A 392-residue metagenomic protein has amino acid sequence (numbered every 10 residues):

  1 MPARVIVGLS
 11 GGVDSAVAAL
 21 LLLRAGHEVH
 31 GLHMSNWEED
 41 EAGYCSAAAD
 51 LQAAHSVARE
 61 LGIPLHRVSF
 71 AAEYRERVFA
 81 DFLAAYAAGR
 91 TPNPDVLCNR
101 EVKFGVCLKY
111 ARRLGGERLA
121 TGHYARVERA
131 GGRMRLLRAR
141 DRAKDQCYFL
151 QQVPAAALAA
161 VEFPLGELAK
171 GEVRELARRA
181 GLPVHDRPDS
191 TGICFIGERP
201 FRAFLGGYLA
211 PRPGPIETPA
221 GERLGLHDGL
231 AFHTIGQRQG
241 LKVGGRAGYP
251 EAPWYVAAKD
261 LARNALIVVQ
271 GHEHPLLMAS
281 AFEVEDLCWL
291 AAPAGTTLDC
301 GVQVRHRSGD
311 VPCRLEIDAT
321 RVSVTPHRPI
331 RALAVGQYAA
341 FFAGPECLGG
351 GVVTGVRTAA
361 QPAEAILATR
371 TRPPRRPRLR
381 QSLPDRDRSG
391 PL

Functional and structural regions predicted by a protein language model:
M1-Q152, E162, G171-E172, R178 (+2 more regions): ATP-dependent adenylation/nucleotidyltransferase module used to activate substrates
V13, A120-V127, G132-D385, P391-L392: AMP-forming adenylation/ATP pyrophosphatase catalytic core
